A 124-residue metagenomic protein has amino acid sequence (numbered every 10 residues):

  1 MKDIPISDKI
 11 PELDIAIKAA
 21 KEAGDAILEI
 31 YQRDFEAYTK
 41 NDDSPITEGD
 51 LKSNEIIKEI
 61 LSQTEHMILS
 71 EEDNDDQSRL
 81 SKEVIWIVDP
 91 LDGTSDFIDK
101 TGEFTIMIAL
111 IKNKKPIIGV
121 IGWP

Functional and structural regions predicted by a protein language model:
M1-L91: N-terminal subdomain of lithium-sensitive/metallo-dependent phosphomonoesterases centered on the IMPase/IPPase/PAP
L80-P124: DPxDG-like acidic metal-binding loop motif
